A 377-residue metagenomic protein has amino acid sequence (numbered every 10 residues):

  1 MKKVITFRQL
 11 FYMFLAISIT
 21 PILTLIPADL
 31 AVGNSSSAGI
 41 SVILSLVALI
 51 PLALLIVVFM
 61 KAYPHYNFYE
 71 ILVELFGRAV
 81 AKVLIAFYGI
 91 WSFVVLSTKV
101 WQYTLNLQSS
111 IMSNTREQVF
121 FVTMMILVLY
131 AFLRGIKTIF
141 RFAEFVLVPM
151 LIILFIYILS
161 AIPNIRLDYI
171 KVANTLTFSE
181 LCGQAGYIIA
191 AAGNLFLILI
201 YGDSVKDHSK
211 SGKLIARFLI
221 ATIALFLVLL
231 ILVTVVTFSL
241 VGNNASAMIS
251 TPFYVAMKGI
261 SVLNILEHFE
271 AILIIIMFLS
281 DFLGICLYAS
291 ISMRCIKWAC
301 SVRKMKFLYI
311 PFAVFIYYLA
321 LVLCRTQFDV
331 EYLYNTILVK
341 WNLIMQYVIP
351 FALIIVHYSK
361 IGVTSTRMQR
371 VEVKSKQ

Functional and structural regions predicted by a protein language model:
M1-A28, N34-S36, S204-H208, S359-Q377: Membrane-interface "cap" regions at the ends of multi-pass membrane proteins
I5-I26, S41, S45, L49 (+6 more regions): Hydrophobic, membrane-embedded alpha-helices of multi-pass small-molecule transporters
L23-A28, V32-E117: Membrane helical hairpin/interfacial module
D29-V57, N335-F351, I361, S365-V371: Extracellular loop-to-transmembrane helix junctions
V32, Q108, M125-V146, S204-H208 (+3 more regions): Membrane-water interface regions at transmembrane-helix termini and the short interhelical loops of multi-pass membrane
L44-L55, G89-K99, L127-V128, V148-I162 (+2 more regions): Selective recognition of specific alpha-helical transmembrane segments in multi-pass small-molecule
F93-L96, V100, F132, P149-N174 (+3 more regions): Hydrophobic alpha-helical segments and their helix-loop junctions in multi-pass secondary transporters
L240-E270: Membrane-interface interhelical connector segments
